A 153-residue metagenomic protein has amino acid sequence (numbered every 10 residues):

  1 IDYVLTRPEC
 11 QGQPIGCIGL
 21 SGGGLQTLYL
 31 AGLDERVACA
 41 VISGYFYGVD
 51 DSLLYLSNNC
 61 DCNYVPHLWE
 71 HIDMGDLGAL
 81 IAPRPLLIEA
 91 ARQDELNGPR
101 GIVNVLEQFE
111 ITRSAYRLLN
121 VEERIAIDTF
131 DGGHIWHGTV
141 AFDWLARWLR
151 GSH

Functional and structural regions predicted by a protein language model:
I1-L20: Gly/Ser-rich "nucleophile elbow"/oxyanion-hole loop immediately N-terminal to the catalytic nucleophile in hydrolases
Y3, Y29-L33: Active-site signature of alpha/beta-hydrolase-fold catalytic machinery across serine- and Asp/Cys-nucleophile hydrolases
I18, S43-G44, E89, F130: Alpha/beta-hydrolase-fold catalytic nucleophile elbow
G19-G23, T27: Gly/Ala-rich beta-loop-alpha elbow adjacent to hydrolase catalytic centers
V37-A79, P83, E95-F109, R117-V121: Mobile cap/lid helix-loop segments that gate and shape the active-site cleft of serine hydrolases
I81, I88-A90: Short beta-strand/loop motif that positions the catalytic acidic residue of the alpha/beta-hydrolase fold
E110-H153: C-terminal catalytic histidine-bearing segment of alpha/beta-hydrolase fold enzymes
